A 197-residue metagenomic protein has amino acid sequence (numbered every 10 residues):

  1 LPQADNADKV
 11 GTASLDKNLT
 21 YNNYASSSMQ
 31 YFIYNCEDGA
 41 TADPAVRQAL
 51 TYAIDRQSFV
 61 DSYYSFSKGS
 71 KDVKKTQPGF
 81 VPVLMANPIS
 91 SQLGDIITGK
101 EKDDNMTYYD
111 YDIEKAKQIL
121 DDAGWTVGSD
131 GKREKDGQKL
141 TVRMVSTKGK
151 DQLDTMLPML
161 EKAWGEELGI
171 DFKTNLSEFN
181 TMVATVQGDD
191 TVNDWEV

Functional and structural regions predicted by a protein language model:
L1-D38, Q57, S62-F66: Extracellular/periplasmic solute-recognition and catalytic clefts
L1-P2, M159-A163, E196-V197: Ligand-binding pocket segment of bilobal, Venus flytrap-like solute-binding proteins
Q3, A7, L140-V142, T191-V197: Short, intrinsically disordered, charge-balanced linker/junction segments flanking boundaries in proteins
D5-T12, T155-K162, A184: Alpha-helical segments with a strong preference for the paired helices of cellulosomal dockerin domains
S14, A25-S27, A42-D43, D136-Q138 (+1 more regions): Extracellular/periplasmic catalytic domains that process cell-envelope and extracellular macromolecules
A42-K162: Append "and occasionally in soluble cytosolic enzymes with long acidic Gly/Pro-rich linkers
E166-V197: Periplasmic binding protein-like
